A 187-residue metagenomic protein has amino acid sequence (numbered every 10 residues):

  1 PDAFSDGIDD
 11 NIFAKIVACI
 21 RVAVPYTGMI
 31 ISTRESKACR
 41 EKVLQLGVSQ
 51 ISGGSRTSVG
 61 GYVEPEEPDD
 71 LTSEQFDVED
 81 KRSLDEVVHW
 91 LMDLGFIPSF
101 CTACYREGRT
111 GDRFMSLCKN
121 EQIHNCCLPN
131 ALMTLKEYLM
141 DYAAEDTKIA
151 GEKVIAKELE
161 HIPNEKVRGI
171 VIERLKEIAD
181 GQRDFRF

Functional and structural regions predicted by a protein language model:
P1-D2, D9-A38, Q45, Q50 (+1 more regions): Conserved C-terminal portion of the radical SAM core fold that forms the substrate/S-adenosylmethionine-binding
S5-I12, Q75, E79: Alpha-helix N-cap and loop-to-helix initiation/capping positions
E41, L46-S49, S55-F187: Radical SAM enzyme core and accessory elements
